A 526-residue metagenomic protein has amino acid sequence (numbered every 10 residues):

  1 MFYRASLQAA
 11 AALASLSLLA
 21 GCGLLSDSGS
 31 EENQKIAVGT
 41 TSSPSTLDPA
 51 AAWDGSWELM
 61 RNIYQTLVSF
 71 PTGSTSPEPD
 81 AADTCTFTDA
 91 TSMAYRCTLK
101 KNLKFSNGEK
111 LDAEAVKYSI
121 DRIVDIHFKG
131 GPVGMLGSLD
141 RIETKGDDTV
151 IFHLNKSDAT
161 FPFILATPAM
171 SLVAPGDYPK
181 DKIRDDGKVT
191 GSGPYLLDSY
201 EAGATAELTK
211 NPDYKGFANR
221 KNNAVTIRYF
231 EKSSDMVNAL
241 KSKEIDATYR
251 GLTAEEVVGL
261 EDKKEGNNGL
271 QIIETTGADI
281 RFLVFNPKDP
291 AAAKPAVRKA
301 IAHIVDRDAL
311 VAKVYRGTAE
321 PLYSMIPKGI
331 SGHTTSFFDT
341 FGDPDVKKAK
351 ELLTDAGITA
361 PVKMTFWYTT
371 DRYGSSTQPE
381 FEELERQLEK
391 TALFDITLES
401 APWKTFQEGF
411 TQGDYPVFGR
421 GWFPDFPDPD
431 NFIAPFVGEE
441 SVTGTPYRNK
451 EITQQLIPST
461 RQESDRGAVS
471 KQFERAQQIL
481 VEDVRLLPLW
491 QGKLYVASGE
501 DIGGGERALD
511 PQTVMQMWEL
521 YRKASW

Functional and structural regions predicted by a protein language model:
E31, E201, V305-G332, S376-E383 (+1 more regions): Detector for C-terminal structural segments
G39-A90, D121, T190: N-terminal lobe/hinge region of extracytoplasmic solute-binding protein
T72, A166-N219, A224: Gly/Pro-rich hinge or "lid" segments in bacterial periplasmic/extracellular proteins
R96-T98, V133-D177, S199: Surface-exposed binding/hinge segments that line and control ligand-binding clefts or catalytic entry sites
L111-S119, T149-H153, G193-P194, N222-A224 (+5 more regions): Alpha-helical secondary-structure segments
R141-E143, D198-T209, T226-D289, A312: Extracellular/periplasmic solute-recognition and catalytic clefts
P321-D355, Y373-P379: Structural transition elements
T354-P424: Ligand/substrate-recognition segments at binding pockets and active sites
